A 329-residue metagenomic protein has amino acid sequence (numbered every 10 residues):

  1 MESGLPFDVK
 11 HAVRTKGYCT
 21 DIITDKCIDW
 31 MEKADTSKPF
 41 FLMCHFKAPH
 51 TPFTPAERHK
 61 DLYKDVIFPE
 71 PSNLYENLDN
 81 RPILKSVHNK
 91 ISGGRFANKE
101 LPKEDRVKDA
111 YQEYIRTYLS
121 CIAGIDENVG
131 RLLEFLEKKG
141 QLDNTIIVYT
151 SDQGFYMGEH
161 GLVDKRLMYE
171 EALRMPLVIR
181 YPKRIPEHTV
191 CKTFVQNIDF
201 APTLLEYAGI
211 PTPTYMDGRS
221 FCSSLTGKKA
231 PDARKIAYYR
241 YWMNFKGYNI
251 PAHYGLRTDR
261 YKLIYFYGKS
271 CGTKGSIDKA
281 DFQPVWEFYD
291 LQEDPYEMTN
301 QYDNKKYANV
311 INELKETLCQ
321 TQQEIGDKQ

Functional and structural regions predicted by a protein language model:
M1-Y18, I28-V195, Y207-Y215, G272-W286 (+2 more regions): Active-site-proximal cap/lid insertion segments
W30-M31, L133, L225, L318 (+1 more regions): Hydrophobic residues within well-ordered, non-membrane alpha-helices that form the packing/core of soluble catalytic
Q153-E159, I198-A201, E206-L291, N309 (+1 more regions): C-terminal cap/loop subdomain of S1 sulfatases and analogous C-terminal strand-loop tails that border
F266, T299-N300: Cytochrome P450 core scaffold surrounding the K-helix E-X-X-R motif and the conserved "meander" helix-loop region
D294: Intrinsically disordered, low-complexity polar regions and short flexible loop motifs
